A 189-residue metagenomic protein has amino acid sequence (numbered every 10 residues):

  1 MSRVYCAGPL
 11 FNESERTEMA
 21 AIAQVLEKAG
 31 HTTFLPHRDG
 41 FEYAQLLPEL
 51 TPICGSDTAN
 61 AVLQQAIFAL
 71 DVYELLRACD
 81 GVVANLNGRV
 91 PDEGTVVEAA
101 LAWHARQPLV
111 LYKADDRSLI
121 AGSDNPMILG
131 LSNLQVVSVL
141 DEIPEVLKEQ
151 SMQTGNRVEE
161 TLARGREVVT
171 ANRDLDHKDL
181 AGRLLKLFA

Functional and structural regions predicted by a protein language model:
M1-A189: Conserved catalytic or regulatory cores that recognize and/or transform ribose-phosphate-containing ligands
